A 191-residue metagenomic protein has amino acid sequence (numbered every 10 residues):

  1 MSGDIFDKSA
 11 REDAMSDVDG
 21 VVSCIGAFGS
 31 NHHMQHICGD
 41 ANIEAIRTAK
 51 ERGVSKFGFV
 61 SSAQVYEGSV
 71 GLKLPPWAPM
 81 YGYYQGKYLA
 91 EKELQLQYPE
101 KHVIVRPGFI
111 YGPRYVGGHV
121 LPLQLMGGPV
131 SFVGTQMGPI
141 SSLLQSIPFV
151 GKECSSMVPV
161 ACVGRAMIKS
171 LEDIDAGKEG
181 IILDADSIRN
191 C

Functional and structural regions predicted by a protein language model:
M1-R52, Y66, L171: NAD(P)H-binding glycine-rich loop region in Rossmannoid oxidoreductase-like domains and their noncatalytic homologs
F6, A63, I110: Catalytic metal-binding/acid-base residues of hydrolase active sites
C24-I25, F57-A63, V105-P107: SDR active-site strand-loop-helix element
K50, F57-S61, G134-G138: A structural motif
E51-K56, Y98-E100: A short helix->loop->beta-strand "cap" motif at the edges of active sites that frequently abuts
Y66-C191: Oxidoreductase cofactor-interface core, primarily capturing Rossmann-like NAD(P)-dependent enzymes
